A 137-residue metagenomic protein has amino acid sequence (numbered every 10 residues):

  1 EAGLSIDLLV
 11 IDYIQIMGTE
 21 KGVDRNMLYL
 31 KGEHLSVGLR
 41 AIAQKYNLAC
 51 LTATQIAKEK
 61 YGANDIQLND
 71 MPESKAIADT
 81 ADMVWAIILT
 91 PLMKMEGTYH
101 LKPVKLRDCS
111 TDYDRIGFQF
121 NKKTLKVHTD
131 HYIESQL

Functional and structural regions predicted by a protein language model:
E1-L9, V23, V37-Y46, K58-L137: C-terminal regions of RecA-like/P-loop NTPase motor modules
Y13: Walker B catalytic acidic pair
I16-T19, A86: Residues immediately C-terminal
G18-G32, V37: Conserved P-loop NTPase nucleotide-binding/switch module
T52-Q55: Conserved H-loop
